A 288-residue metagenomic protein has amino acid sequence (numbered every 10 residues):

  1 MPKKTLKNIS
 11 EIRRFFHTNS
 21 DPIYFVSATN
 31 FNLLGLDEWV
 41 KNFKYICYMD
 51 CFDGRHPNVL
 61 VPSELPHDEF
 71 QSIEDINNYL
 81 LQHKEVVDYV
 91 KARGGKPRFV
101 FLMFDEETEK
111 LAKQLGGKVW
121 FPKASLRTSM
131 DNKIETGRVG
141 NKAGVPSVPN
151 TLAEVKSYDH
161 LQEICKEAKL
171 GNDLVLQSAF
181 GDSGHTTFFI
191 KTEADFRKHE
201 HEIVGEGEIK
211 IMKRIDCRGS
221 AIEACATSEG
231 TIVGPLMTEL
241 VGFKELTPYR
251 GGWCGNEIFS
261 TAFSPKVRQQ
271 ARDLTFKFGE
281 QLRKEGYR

Functional and structural regions predicted by a protein language model:
M1-S125, S129, D159: ATP-binding N-terminal substructure of ATP-dependent carboxylate-amine bond-forming enzymes
P57-N58, T128-E135, K244-L246: Short, charged, surface-exposed secondary-structure boundary motifs
K113-T186: A conserved helix-loop-beta module that forms one wall/lid of the active-site cleft in ATP-utilizing catalytic domains
P149-T151, D173-H199, G219-A221, K244-A262: Glycine-rich phosphate-binding loop of ATP-grasp-fold ATP-dependent ligases
A179, I211-I215, L282: Short Gly/Pro-enriched turn/cap motifs at secondary-structure boundaries
I190-L246: Phosphate-binding site of ATP-dependent enzymes
E223, E285-R288: A short glycine-rich, hydrophobically flanked beta-strand micro-motif that places a catalytic Asp/Glu for divalent metal
A224-L282: ATP-dependent carboxylate/phosphate-activation module, predominantly the ATP-grasp catalytic core and closely related
